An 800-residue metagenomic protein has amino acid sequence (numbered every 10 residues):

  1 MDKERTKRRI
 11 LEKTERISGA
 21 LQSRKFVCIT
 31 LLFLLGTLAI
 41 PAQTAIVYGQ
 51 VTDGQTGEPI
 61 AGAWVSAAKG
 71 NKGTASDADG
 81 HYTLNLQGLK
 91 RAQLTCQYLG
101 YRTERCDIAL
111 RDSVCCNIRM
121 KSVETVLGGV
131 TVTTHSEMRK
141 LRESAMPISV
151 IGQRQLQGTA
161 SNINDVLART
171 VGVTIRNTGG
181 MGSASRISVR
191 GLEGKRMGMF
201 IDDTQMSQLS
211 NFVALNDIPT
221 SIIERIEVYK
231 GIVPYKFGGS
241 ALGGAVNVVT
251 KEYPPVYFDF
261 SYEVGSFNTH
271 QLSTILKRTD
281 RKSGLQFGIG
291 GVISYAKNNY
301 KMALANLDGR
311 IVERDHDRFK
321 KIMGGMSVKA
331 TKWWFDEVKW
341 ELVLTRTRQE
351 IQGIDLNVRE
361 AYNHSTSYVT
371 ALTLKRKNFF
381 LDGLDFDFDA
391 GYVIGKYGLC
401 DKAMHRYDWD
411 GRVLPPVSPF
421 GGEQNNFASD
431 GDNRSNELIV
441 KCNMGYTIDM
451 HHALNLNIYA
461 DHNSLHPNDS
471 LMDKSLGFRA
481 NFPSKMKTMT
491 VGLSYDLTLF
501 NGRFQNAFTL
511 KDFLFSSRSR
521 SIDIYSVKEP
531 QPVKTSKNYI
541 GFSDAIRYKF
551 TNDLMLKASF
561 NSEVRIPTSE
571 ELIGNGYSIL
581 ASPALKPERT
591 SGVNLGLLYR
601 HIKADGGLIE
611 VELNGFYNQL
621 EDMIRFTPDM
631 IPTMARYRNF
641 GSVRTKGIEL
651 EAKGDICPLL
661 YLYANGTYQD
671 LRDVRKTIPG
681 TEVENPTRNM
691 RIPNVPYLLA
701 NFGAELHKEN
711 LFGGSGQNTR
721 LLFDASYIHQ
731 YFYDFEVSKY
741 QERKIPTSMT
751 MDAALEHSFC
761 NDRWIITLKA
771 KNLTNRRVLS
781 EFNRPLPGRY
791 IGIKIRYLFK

Functional and structural regions predicted by a protein language model:
T52-Q55, A63-A68, Q97-R102, R111-Q157 (+1 more regions): Short, acidic, small-residue-rich periplasmic hinge/interaction motif at the N-terminus of Gram-negative outer-membrane
Y82-N85, T204-K230: Short acidic/polar hinge/loop motifs at secondary-structure boundaries that mediate gating or recognition
N117-I118, T220-Y257: A beta-strand signature from Gram-negative outer-membrane beta-barrel systems, especially the internal plug domain
I148, N164-Q205: Extracytoplasmic beta-strand/coil segments of soluble accessory domains associated with Gram-negative outer-membrane
P255, E263, D280-A361: Periplasmic-side early beta-strands and strand-to-turn transitions of outer-membrane beta-barrels
S327-T347, S365-S526, Q531-N552, S559-N561 (+3 more regions): Face-selective signature of the C-terminal outer-membrane beta-barrel domain
K549, K557-N561, E588-K646, T667 (+1 more regions): Membrane-embedded beta-barrel scaffold of Gram-negative outer-membrane proteins
E610-V611, F616-Q619, R638-F732: Gram-negative outer-membrane beta-barrel transporters
